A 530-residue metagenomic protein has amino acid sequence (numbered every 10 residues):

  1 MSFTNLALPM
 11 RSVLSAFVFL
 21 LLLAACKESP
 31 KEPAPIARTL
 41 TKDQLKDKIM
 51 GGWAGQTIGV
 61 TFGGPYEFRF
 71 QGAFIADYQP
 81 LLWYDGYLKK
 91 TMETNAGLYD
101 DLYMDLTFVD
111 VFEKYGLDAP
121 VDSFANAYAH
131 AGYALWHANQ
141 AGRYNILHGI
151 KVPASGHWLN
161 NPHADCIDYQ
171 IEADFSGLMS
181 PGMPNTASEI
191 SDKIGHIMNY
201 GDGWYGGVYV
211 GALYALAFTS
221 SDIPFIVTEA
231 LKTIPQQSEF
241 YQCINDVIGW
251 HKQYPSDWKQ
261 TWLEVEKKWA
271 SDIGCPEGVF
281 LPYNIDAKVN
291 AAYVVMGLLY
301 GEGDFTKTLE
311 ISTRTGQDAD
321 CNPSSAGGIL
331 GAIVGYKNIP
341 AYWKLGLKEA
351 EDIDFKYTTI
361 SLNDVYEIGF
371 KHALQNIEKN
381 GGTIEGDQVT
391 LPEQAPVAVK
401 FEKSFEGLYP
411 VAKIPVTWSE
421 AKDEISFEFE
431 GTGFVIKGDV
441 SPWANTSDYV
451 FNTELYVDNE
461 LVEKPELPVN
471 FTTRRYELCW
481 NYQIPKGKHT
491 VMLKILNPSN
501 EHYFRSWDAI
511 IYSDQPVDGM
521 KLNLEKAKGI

Functional and structural regions predicted by a protein language model:
M1-L14: Bacterial N-terminal signal peptides that target proteins for export
L23-A25: C-terminal motif of bacterial Sec signal peptides marking the signal peptidase cleavage site
L40, I146, S155-A164, F175-M183 (+2 more regions): Accessory "access/gating" subregions that flank catalytic or transport cores
K46, A54, I58, G97-Y99 (+4 more regions): Active-site cavity-forming subdomains of large catalytic enzyme subunits
F62, R69, A73-L81, D202 (+2 more regions): Catalytic phosphate/nucleotide-handling subdomain of diverse soluble enzymes
P65-A96, L102-D105, D122-W136: Active-site-surrounding "flap" and adjacent substrate/cofactor-binding loops of secreted or lumenal enzymes, prototyped
Y87-T107, E351-E378: A structural-propensity feature for long, helix-poor, extended segments
G386-I530: Glycan-recognition surfaces in beta-rich domains, encompassing non-catalytic CBMs and lectin-like receptor-binding
